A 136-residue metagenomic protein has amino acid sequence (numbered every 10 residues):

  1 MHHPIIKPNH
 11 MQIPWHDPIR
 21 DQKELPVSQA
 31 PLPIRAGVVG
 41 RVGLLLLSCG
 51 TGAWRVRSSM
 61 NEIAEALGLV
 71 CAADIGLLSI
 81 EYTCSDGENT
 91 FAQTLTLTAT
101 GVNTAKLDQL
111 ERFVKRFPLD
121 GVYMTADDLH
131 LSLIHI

Functional and structural regions predicted by a protein language model:
M1-V122: Soluble N-terminal domains of membrane-associated systems
A72, L131-S132: Acidic, proline/serine/threonine- and glycine-rich low-complexity intrinsically disordered segments
D127: Short, conserved catalytic/metal-binding motifs centered on acidic residues
I134-I136: Conserved small/polar residues in nucleotide/adenosyl-binding loops
